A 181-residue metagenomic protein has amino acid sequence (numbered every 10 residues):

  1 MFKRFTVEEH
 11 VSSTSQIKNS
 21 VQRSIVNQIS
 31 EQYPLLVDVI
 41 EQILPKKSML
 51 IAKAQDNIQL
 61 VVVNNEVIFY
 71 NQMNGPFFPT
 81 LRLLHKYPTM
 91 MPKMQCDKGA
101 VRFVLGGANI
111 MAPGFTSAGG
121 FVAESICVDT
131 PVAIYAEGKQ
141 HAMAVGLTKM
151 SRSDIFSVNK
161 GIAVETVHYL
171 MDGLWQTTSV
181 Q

Functional and structural regions predicted by a protein language model:
F2-I58, V62-G120, S125-I126, I134-Q181: Beta-strand/loop-dominated core regions that host nucleotide or nucleotide-derived cofactor-binding catalytic loops
